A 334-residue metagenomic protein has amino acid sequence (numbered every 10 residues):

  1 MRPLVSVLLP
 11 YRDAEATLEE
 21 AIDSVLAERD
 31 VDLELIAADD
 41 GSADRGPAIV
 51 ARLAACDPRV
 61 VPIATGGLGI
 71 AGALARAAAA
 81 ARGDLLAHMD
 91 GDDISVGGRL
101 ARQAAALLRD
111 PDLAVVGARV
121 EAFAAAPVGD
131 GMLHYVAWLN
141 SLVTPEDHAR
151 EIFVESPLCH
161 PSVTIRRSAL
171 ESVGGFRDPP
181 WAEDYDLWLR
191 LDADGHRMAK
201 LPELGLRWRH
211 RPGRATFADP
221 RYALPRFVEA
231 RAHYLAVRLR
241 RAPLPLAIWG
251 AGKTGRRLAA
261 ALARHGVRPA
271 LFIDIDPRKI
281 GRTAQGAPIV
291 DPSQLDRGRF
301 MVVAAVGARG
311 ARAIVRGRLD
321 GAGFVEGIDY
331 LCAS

Functional and structural regions predicted by a protein language model:
M1-S24: N-proximal low-complexity "stem/linker" segments adjacent to membrane-targeting elements
D23-D32: Short, acidic, metal-binding catalytic loop of nucleotide-sugar glycosyltransferases
D39-A48, D90: A conserved acidic beta->alpha catalytic loop
D57, G67-A78, R102-A106, D110-A169: Flexible acidic/His/Gly-enriched loops in nucleotide-sugar-dependent glycosyltransferase catalytic domains
L86: Short aromatic/hydrophobic "clamp" motif used to bind/position activated sugar donors
R119, M198-G205: Catalytic beta-strand/loop signature of glycosyltransferases that borders the donor
F153, L201, R207-S334: Hydrophobic, well-ordered beta-alpha structural blocks that scaffold small-molecule cofactor pockets
W181-L187: Acidic donor-binding loop at a coil-to-helix junction in glycosyltransferase catalytic cores that engages
